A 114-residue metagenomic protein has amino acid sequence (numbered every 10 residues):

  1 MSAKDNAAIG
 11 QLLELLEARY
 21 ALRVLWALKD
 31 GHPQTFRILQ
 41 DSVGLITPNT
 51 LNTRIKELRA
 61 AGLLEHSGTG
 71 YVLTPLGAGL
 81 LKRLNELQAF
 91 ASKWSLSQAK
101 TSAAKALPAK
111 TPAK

Functional and structural regions predicted by a protein language model:
S2-T50, A61-E65, V72-L73, A78: N-terminal helix-turn-helix DNA-binding core of bacterial DNA-binding proteins
N6-A8, P75-A78, K82-K114: Amphipathic alpha-helical dimerization/coiled-coil segments that flank or bridge DNA-binding/regulatory modules
E17, I55, G62, Q88-A91 (+1 more regions): Generic low-complexity, intrinsically disordered sequence content enriched in small uncharged/hydrophobic residues
L25, I55-K56: Short, hydrophobic-biased segments on the C-terminal half of alpha helices that form "recognition helices"
F36-R37, L51, A89, A99: Short linear functional motifs in flexible/disordered or boundary regions
G44, K56, K82-N85: Solvent-exposed alpha-helix faces
